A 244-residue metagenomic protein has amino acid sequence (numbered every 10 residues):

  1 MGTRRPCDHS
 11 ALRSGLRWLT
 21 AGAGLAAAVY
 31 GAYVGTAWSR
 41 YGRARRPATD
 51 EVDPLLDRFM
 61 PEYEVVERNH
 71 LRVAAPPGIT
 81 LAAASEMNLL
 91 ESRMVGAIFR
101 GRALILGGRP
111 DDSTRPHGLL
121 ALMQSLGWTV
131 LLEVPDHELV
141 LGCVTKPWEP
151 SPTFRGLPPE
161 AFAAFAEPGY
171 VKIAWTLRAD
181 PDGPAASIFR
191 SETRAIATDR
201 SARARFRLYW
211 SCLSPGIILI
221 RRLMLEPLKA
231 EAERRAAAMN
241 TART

Functional and structural regions predicted by a protein language model:
M1-P61, V65-V66, E91, D182-I188 (+3 more regions): Short amphipathic, positively biased membrane-proximal segments that drive organelle/inner-membrane targeting
W18-L19, V34-R45, A121-A185: Hydrophobic-ligand binding "helix-grip"
V34-L131: Hydrophobic ligand-binding cavity/cleft-lining segments
R68, R72, C212-G216, I220: Conserved aromatic-histidine-acidic binding/catalytic patches
S85, C143-T145, T193-A195: Short, hydrophobic/aromatic-enriched beta-strand segments in well-ordered soluble domains
L90, W148-S151, A197-D199: A short local loop/turn or secondary-structure capping micro-motif enriched for an aromatic residue
P159-G216, L228: Beta-strand/loop substructures that line and gate deep hydrophobic ligand-binding cavities in soluble
P215-I218, R222-T244: Compositionally biased, intrinsically disordered linkers/stalks adjacent to structured regions
